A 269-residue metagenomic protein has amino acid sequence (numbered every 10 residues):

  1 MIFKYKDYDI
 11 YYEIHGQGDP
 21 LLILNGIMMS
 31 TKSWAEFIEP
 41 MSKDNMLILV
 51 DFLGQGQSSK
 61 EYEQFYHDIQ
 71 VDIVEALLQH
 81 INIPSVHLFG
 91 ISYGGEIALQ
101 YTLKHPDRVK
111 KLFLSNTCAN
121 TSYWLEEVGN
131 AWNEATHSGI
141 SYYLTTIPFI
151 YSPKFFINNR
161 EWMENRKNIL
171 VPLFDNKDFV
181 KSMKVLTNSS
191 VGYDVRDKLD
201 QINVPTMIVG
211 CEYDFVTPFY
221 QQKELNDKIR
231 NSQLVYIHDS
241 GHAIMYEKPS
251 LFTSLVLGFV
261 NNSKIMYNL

Functional and structural regions predicted by a protein language model:
D7-K60: Conserved HGGG/HGGXW glycine-rich cap/lid loop of the alpha/beta-hydrolase fold
I48-F89, S254: Active-site loop/oxyanion-hole signature of alpha/beta-hydrolase fold enzymes
G90, G94, A98: Gly/Ala-rich beta-loop-alpha elbow adjacent to hydrolase catalytic centers
L99, L103, K110-G139: Flexible "cap/lid" loop of the alpha/beta hydrolase fold
Y123-L125, Y143-K198: Conserved alpha/beta-hydrolase catalytic His-Asp/Glu region
I202, I208-G210: Short beta-strand/loop motif that positions the catalytic acidic residue of the alpha/beta-hydrolase fold
E212-T217: Acidic catalytic loop of the alpha/beta-hydrolase fold
S232-L269: Catalytic active-site module of serine/aspartate enzymes centered on a nucleophile-bearing elbow/loop
